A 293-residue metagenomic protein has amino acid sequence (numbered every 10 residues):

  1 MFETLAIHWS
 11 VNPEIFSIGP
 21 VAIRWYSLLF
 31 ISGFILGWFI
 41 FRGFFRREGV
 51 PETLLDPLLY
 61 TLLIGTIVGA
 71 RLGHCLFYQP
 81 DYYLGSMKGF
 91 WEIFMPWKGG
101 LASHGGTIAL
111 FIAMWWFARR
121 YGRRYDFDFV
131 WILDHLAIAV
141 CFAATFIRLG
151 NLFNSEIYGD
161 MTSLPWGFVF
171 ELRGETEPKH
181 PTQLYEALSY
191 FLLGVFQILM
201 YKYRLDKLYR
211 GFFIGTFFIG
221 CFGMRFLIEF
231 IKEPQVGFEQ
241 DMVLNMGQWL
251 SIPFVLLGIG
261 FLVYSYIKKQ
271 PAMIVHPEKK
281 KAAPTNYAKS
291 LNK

Functional and structural regions predicted by a protein language model:
M1-K293: Hydrophobic, membrane-interfacing alpha helices
